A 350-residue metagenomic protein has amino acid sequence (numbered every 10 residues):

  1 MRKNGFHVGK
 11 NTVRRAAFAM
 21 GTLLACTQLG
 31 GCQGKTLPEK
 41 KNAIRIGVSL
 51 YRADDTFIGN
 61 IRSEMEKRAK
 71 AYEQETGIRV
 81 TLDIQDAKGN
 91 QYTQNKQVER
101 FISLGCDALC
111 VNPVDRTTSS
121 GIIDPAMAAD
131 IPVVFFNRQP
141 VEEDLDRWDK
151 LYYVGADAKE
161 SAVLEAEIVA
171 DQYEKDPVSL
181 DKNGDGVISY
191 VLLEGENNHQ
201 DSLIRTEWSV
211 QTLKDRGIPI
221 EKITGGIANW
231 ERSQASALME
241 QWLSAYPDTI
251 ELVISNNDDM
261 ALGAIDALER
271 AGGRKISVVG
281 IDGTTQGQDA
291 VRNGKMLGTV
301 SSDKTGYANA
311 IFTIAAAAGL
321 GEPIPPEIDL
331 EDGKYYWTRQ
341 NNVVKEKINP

Functional and structural regions predicted by a protein language model:
M1-R45, D124-I131: Short, low-complexity disordered leader/linker segments with a strong preference for bacterial N-terminal type II
C32-Q33, N42, G186-N197, T212 (+1 more regions): Hinge/cleft segment of the Venus flytrap/periplasmic-binding protein
E39-K40, Q94, Y153-D185, A235 (+2 more regions): Hydrophobic alpha-helical segments within soluble ligand-binding/sensing domains
L50-S63, L82-T93, V114-D115, N137-Q139 (+6 more regions): Hinge/beta->alpha junction and helix N-cap segments in small-molecule ligand-binding domains
E66-L82, D215-G217: Signal peptide-proximal N-terminal region of secreted/periplasmic/extracellular or secretory-lumen proteins
E99, A108-A128, S209, E221-D289: Hydrophobic alpha-helical
I122-E160, V178-V187, T284-R292, M296-L297: Flexible loop/hinge segments that line or gate small-molecule binding clefts
S255, I265-G333, W337: Exported/periplasmic ABC-transporter solute-binding proteins
